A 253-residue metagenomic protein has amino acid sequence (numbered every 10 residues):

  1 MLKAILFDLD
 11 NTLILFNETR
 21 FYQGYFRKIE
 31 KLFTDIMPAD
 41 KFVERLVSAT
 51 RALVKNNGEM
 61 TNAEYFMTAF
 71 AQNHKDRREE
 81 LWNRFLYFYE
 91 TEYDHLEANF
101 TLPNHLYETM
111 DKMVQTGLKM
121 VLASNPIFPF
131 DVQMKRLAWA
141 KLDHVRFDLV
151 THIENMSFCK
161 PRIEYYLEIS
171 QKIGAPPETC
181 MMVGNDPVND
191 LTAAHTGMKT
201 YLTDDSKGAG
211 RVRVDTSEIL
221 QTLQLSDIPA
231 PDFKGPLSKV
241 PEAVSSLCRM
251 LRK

Functional and structural regions predicted by a protein language model:
M1-I5, D111, I127-F128, M134-K253: Asp-based, Mg2+/Mn2+-dependent phosphohydrolase catalytic module
M1-V47: Active-site neighborhood of HAD-like aspartate-dependent phosphohydrolases
E18-F21, Y25, L102, V132-K135 (+1 more regions): Residues at alpha-helix caps and immediate loop-helix transition turns in enzyme cores, especially N- and C-cap
G24-K28, R45, Y65-A69, E108 (+2 more regions): Alpha-helical elements of Rossmann-like donor-binding domains used by nucleotide-donor carbohydrate transfer enzymes
K31-A39, D76, K141-R146, G174: Short helix-capping segments at alpha-helix termini
S48-E90: A metal-dependent, Asp-based hydrolase signature
Y87-E90, D94-N99, L106-A138: Substrate-recognition element of Asp-dependent hydrolases with the DxDx(T/V) motif
